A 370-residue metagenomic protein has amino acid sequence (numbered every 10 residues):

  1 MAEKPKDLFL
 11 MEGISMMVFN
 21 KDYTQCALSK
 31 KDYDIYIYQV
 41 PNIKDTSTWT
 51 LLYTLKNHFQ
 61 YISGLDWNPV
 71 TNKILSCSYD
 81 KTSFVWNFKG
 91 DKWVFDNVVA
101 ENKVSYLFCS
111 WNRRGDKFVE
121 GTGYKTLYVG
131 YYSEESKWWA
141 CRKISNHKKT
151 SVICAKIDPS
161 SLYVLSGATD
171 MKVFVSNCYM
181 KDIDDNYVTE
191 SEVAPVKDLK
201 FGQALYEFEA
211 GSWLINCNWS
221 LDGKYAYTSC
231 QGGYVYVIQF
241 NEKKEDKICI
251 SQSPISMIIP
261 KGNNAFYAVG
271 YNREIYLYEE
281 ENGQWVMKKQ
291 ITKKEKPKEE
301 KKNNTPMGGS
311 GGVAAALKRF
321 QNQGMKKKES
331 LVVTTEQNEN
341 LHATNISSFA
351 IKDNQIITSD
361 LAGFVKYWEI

Functional and structural regions predicted by a protein language model:
M1-K4, I43-L51, D91-D96, E135-C141 (+3 more regions): Beta-strand initiation motifs
K4-F9, L51-N57, V94-E101, C141-H147 (+4 more regions): Short C-terminal beta-strands that terminate individual repeats in beta-propeller domains, predominantly WD40 blades
F9-F19, Q60-W67, K103-W111, K149-I157 (+3 more regions): Canonical WD40 repeat/beta-propeller blade segments in eukaryotic WD-repeat proteins
Y23, T71, G115, S161 (+3 more regions): Conserved loop/turn motif of beta-propeller repeat scaffolds
S29-D32, C77-D80, G121-Y124, G167-D170 (+4 more regions): Conserved strand-to-loop turn within each blade of WD40 beta-propeller repeats
I35-Q39, S83-F88, L127-Y132, V173-C178 (+3 more regions): WD40-repeat beta-propellers
K181-A204, Q252-M257, K261-I370: Terminal intrinsically disordered, low-complexity extensions flanking WD-repeat/beta-propeller proteins
